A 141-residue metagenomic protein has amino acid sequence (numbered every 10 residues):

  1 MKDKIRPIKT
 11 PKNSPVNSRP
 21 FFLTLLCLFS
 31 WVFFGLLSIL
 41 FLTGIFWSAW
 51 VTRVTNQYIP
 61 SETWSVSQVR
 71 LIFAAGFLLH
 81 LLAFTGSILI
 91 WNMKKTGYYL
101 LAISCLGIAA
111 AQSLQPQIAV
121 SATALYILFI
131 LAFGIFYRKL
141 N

Functional and structural regions predicted by a protein language model:
K2-N141: Topology signature of small-to-medium multi-pass alpha-helical membrane proteins
